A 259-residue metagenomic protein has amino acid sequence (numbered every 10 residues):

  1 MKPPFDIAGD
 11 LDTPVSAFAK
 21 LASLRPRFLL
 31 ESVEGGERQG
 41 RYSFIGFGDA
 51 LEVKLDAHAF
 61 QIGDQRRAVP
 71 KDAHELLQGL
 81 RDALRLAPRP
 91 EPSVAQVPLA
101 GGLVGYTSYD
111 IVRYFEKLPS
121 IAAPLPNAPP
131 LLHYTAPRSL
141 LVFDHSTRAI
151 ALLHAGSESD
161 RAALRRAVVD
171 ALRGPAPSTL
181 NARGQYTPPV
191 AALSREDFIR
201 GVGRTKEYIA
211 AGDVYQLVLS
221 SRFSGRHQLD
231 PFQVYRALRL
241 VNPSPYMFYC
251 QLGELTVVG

Functional and structural regions predicted by a protein language model:
M1-G259: Extended alpha-helical targeting/anchoring segments, especially N-terminal organellar/secretory targeting helices
